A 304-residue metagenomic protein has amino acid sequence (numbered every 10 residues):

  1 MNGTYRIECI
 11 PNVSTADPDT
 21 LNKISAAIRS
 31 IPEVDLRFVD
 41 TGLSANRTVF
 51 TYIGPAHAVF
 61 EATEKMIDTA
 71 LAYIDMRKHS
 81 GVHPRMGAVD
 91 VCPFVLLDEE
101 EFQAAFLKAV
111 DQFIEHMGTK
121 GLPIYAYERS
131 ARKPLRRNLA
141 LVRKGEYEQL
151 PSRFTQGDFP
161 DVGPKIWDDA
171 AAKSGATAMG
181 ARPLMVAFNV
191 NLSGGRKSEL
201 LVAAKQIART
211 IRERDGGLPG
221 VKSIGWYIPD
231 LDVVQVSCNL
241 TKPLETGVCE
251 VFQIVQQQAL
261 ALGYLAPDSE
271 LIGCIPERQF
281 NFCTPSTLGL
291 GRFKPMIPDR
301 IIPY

Functional and structural regions predicted by a protein language model:
N2-Y304: Long, contiguous binding/interaction regions
